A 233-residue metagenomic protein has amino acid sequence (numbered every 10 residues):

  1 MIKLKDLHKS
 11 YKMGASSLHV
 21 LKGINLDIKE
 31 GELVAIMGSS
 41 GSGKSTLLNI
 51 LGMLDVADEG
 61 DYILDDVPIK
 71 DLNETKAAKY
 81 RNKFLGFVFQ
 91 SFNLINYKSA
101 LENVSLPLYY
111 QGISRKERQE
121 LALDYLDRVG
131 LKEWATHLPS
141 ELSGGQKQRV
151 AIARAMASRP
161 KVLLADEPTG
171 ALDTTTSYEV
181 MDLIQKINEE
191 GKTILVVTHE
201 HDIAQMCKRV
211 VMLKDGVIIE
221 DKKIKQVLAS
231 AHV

Functional and structural regions predicted by a protein language model:
I2-L213, I218: ABC family nucleotide-binding domain
V217-V233: Conserved beta-strand-loop-alpha-helix hinge in the C-terminal portion of ABC ATPase nucleotide-binding domains
